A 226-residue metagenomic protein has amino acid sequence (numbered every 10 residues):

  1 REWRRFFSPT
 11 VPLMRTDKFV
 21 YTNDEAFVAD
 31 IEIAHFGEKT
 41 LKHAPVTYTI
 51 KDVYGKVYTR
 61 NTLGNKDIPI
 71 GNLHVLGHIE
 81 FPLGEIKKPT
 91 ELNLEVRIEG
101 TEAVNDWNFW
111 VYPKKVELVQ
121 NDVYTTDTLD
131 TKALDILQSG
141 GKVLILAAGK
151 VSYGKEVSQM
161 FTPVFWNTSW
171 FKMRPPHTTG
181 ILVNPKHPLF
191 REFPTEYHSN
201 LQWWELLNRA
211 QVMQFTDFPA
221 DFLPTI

Functional and structural regions predicted by a protein language model:
R1-Y58, K66: Substrate-binding clefts and catalytic carboxylate motifs of secreted carbohydrate-active enzymes
D30-A34, T47-T49, E80, E95-R97 (+1 more regions): Residue-level recognition of well-ordered beta-strand positions that form the cores of beta-sheet-rich folds across
A44, Y58-T62, V75, E102-W107: Extracellular and select intracellular beta-sandwich modules with Ser/Thr-enriched, small-residue motifs on
K56-P89: Intrinsically disordered, low-complexity Pro/Gly/Ser/Thr-rich segments with frequent PxxP/GP/PP motifs and embedded
G64-P69, E102-L118: Short beta-strand elements
K87-G100: Short, aromatic- and glycine-rich surface loops/edge beta-strands on solvent-exposed regions
N121-S169: Short alpha-beta junction capping motif
G149-G154, S169-I226: Catalytic beta-strand/loop cores that center a nucleophilic Ser/Cys/Thr and support acyl-enzyme chemistry
